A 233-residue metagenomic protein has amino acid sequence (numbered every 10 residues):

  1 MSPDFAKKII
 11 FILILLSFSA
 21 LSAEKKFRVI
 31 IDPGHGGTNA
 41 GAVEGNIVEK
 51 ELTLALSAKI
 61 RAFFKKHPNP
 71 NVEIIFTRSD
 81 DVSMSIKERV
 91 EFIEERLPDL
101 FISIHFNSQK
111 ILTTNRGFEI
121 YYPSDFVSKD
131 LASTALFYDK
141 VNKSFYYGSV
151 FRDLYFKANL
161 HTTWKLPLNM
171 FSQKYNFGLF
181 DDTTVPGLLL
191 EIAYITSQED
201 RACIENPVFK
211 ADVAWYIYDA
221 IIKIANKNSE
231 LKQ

Functional and structural regions predicted by a protein language model:
D4-I12: Sec-dependent signal peptide recognition, specifically the positively charged N-region followed immediately by
L13-S22: Hydrophobic h-region of N-terminal signal peptides that target proteins for export in Gram-negative bacteria
I14-L15, A42, R96, I217: Enrichment for repetitive, rod-forming helical segments
K26-R28, L54-Q233: Active-site-proximal helix/loop segments of hydrolytic enzymes
F27-N46: Short glycine-rich His-centered loop
V43-I47, R201-I204: Short, solvent-exposed loop/turn segments at secondary-structure boundaries
K50: Conserved HATPase_c
